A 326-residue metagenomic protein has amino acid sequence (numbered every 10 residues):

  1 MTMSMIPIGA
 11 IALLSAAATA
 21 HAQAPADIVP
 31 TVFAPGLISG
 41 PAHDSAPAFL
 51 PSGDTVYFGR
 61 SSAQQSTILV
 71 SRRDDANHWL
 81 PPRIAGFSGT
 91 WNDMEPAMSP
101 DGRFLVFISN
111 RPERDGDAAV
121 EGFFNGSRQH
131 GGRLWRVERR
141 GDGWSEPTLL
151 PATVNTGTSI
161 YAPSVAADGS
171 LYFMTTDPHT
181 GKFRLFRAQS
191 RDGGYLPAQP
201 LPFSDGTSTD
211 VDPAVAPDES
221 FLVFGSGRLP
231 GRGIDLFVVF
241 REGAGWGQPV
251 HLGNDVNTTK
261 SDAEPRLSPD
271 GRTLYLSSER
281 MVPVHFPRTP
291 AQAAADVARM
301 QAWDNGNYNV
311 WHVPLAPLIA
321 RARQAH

Functional and structural regions predicted by a protein language model:
S4-A17: Bacterial N-terminal signal peptides
A22-H326: Short, conserved micro-motifs composed of acidic
